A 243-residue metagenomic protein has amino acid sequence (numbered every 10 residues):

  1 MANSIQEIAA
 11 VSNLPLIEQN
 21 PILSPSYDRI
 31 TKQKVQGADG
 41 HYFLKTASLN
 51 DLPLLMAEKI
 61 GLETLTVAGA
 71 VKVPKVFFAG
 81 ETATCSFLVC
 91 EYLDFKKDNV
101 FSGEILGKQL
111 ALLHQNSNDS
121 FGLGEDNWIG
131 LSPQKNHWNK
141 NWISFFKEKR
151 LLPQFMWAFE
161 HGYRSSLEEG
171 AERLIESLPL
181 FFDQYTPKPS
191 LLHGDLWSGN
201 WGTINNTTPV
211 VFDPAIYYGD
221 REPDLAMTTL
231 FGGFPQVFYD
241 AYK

Functional and structural regions predicted by a protein language model:
S4-N13, N118-L191: An alpha-helical support segment within catalytic cores of ATP-dependent transferases
E7-A9, T64, L112, A241-Y242: Generic structural signal for isolated residues within well-ordered alpha-helices
A10, A38, V67-A70, Y185 (+1 more regions): Short, structurally constrained coil/turn elements that cap an alpha-helix or connect an alpha-helix to the following
L14-I22: Conserved N-terminal boundary motif of the eukaryotic protein kinase catalytic domain
I22-K140, S144: ATP-binding pocket architecture of kinase catalytic cores
D28, K72, L178, L192 (+1 more regions): Short beta-strand or tight-loop elements that sit immediately N-terminal to catalytic metal-binding acidic residues
K135-K147, M156, Y185-L191, S198 (+1 more regions): Active-site Asp-x-Gly
